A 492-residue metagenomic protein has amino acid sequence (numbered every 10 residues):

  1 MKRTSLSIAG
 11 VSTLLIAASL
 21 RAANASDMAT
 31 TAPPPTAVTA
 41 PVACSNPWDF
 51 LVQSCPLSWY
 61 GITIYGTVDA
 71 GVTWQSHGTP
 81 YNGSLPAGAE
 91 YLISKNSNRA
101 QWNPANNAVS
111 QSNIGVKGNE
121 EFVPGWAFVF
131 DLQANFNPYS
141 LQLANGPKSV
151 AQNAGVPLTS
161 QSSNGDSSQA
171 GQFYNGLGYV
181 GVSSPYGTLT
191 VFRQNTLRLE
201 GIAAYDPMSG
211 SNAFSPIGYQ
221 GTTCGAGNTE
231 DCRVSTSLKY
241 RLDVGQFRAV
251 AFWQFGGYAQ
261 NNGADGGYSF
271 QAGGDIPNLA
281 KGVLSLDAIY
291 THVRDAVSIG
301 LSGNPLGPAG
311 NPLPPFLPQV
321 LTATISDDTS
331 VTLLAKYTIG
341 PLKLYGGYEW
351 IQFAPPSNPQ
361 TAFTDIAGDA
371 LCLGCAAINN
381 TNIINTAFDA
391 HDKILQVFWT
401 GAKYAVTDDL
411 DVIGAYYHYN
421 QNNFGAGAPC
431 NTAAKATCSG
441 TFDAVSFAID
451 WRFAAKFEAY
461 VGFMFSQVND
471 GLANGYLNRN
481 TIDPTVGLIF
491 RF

Functional and structural regions predicted by a protein language model:
K2-H77, Y81-G83: N-terminal periplasmic/intermembrane-space "pro-region" immediately following the signal or transit peptide
C55-W74, Q101-G256, A264-G266, G273-P277: Outer membrane beta-barrel
G66-W74, F130-A134, R193, A251-F255 (+6 more regions): Transmembrane beta-barrel strands of outer-membrane/channel proteins
N98-N103, S163-D166, G225, G256-G257 (+4 more regions): Extracellular loop and loop/strand-boundary signature of outer-membrane beta-barrel proteins
S110-I114, N175-V182, V234-L238, G266-F270 (+4 more regions): Hydrophobic, lipid-facing positions within transmembrane beta-strands of outer-membrane proteins
W126, Y186-L189, Q246-A251, N278-A288 (+4 more regions): Repeated loop/turn-to-beta-strand initiation elements of outer-membrane beta-barrel proteins
F270-S439, D443-A444: Detector for outer-membrane/organellar transmembrane beta-barrel domains, recognizing the amphipathic beta-strand
F453, R479-F492: Outer-membrane beta-barrel "beta-signal"
